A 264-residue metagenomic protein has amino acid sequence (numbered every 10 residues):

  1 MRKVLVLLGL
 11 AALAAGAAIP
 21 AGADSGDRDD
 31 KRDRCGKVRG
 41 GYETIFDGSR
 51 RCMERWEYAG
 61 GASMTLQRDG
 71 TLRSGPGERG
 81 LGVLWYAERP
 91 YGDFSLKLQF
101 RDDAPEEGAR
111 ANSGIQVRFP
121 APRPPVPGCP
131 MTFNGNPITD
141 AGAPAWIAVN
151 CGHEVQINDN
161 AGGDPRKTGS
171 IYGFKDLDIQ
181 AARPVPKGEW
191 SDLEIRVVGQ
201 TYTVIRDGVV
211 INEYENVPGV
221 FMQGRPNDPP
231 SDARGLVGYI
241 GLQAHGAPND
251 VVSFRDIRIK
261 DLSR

Functional and structural regions predicted by a protein language model:
M1-L8: Bacterial N-terminal signal peptides that target proteins for export
L8-G16: Bacterial N-terminal signal peptides
A17-A23: Boundary at the C-terminal end of the N-terminal hydrophobic targeting segment
D24-R264: Carbohydrate-interacting regions of secretory-pathway proteins
